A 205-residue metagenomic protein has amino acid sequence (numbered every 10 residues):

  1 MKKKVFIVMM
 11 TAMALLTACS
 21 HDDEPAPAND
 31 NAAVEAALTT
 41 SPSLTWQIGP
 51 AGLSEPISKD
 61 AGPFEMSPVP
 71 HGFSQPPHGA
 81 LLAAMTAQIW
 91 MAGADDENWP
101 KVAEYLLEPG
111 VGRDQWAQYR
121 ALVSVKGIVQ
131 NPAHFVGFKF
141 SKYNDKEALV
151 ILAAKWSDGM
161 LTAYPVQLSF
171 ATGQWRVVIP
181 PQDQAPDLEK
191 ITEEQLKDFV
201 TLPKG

Functional and structural regions predicted by a protein language model:
M1-K4: Positively charged n-region of N-terminal signal peptides that target proteins for export
L15-A18: C-terminal motif of bacterial Sec signal peptides marking the signal peptidase cleavage site
H21-A33: Bacterial Sec signal peptide processing site at the extreme N-terminus
A32, W46-I48, E55, A163-E194: Short beta-strand edge/turn micro-motifs at domain boundaries
L38-T40, K59: N-terminal membrane-targeting/anchoring modules of bacterial envelope and secretion proteins
T39, S74, I179-G205: Low-complexity, intrinsically disordered terminal/linker segments enriched in charged and Gly/Pro repeats
I48-A121: Core segments of small alpha/beta cavity-forming domains
E108-D158: Surface-exposed, charged secondary-structure patches
